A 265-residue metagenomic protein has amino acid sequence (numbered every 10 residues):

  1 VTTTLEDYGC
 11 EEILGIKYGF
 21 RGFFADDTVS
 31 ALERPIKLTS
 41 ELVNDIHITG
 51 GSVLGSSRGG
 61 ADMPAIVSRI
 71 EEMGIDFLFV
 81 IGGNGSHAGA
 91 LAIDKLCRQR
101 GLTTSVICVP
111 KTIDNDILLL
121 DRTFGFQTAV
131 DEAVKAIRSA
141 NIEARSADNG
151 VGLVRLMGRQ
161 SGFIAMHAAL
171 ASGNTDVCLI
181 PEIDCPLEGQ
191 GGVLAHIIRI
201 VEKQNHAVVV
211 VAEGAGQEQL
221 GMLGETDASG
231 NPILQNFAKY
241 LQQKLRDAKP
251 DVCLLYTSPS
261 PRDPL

Functional and structural regions predicted by a protein language model:
V1, F23-F24, D62-A65, N84-L91 (+2 more regions): Short glycine/serine/threonine-rich phosphate/pyrophosphate-binding segments that cradle anionic phosphate groups
V1-F24: N-terminal phosphate-binding or glycine-rich loops at protein starts, especially the Walker A/P-loop of NTPases
I16-R21, R58-G59, G83-N84, V109-N115 (+3 more regions): Short, ordered loop/turn segments at secondary-structure junctions
D26-I75, R122-Q127, D131-A133, R138: Glycine-rich oxoanion-binding loops at beta->alpha junctions
D45-L54, K111-D121, S146-N149: Gly-rich Lys/Arg/Thr-decorated short loops/hinges at beta-loop-alpha junctions or inter-strand turns that position
R69, V80-G82, A88-R100, T123-V151 (+1 more regions): Accessory alpha-helical/coil subdomains and C-terminal extensions that flank or cap enzyme catalytic cores
Y256-L265: Single conserved hydrophobic/aromatic residue that forms the stacking wall/gate of nucleotide- or nucleobase-binding
